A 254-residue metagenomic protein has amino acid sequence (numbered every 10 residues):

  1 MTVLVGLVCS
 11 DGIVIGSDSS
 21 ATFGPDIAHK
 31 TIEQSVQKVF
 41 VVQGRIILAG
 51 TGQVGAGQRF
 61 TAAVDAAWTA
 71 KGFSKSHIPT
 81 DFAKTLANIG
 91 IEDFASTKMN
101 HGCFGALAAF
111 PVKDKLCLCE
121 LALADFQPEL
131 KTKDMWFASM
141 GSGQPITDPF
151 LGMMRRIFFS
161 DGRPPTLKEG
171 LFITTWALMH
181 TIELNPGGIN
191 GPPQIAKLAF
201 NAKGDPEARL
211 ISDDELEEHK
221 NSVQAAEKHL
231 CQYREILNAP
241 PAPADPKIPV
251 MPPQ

Functional and structural regions predicted by a protein language model:
M1-G102, F126-F172, P186-G187, P206 (+1 more regions): Conserved short S/T/G-enriched processing/targeting/catalytic segments and their helical context
K98-N100, F104-E120, P186-I189, P193-F200: Conserved phosphate-donor
L123: Short Gly/Thr/Asp-enriched flexible loops that form oxyanion-binding sites at enzyme active sites
M179-D213: Charged C-terminal helix
